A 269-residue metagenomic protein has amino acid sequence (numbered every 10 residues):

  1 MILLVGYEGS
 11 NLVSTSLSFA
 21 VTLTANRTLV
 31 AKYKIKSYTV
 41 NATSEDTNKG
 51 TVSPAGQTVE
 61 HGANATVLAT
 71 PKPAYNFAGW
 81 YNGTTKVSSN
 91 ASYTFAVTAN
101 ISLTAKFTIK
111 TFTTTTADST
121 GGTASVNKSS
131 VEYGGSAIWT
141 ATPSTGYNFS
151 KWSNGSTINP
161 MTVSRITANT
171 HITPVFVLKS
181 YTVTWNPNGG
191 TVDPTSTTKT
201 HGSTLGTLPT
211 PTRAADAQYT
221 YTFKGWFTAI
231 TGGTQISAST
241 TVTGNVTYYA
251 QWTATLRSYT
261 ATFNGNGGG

Functional and structural regions predicted by a protein language model:
M1-G269: Secondary-structure capping and domain/repeat boundary segments
